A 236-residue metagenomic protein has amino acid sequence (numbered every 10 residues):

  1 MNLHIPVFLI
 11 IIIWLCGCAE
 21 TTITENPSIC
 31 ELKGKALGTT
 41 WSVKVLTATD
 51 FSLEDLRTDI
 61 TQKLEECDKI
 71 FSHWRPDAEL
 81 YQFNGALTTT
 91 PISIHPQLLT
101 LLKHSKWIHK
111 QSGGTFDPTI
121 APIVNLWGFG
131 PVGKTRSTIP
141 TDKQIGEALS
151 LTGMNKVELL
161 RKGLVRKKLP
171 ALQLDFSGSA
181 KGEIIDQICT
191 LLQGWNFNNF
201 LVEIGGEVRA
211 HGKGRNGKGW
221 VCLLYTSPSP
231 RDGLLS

Functional and structural regions predicted by a protein language model:
N2-S227: Mature catalytic core of soluble alpha/beta enzymes
Y225-S236: Single conserved hydrophobic/aromatic residue that forms the stacking wall/gate of nucleotide- or nucleobase-binding
